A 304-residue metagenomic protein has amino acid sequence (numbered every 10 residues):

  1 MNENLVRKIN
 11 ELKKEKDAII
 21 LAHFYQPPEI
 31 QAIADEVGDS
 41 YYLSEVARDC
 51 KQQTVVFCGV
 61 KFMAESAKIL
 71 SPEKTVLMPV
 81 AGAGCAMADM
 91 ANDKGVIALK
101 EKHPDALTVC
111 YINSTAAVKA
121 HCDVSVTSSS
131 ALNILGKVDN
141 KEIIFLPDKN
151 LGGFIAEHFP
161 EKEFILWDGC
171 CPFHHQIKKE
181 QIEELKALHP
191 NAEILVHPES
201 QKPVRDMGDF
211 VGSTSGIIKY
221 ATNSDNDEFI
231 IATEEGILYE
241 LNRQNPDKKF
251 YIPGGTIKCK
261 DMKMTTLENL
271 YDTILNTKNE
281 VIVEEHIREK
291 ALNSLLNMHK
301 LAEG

Functional and structural regions predicted by a protein language model:
M1-I231, I237-G304: Active-site loop-to-helix "anion-binding N-cap" substructures in soluble metabolic enzymes
